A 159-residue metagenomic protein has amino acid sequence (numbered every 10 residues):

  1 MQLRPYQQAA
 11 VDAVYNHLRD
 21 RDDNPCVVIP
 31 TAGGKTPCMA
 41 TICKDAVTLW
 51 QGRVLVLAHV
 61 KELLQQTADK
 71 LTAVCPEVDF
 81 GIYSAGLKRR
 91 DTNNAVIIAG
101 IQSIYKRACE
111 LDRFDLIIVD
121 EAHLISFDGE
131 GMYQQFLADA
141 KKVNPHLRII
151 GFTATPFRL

Functional and structural regions predicted by a protein language model:
M1-V28: Conserved pre-motif I regulatory segment
D20-D22, T92-N93, K106-L116: Short basic/glycine-enriched coil/helix segment immediately N-terminal to the Walker B
R21-G33, P37-T67, N144: Conserved SF1/SF2 helicase motif Ia
V27, V56-L57, I82, I149-G151: Structural beta-sheet core signal
K61-G86: Conserved helix-turn-beta segment of the N-terminal RecA-like "Helicase ATP-binding" lobe in SF1/SF2 helicases
L64-Q66, D91-T92, K106-R107, S126-F127 (+1 more regions): Switch/connector loops and helix/strand junctions flanking conserved nucleotide-binding motifs in nucleotide-processing
G86-I97: Conserved motor-coupling elements within RecA-like helicase/translocase cores
I101-Q102, C109-R158: SF2 helicase catalytic motif II
